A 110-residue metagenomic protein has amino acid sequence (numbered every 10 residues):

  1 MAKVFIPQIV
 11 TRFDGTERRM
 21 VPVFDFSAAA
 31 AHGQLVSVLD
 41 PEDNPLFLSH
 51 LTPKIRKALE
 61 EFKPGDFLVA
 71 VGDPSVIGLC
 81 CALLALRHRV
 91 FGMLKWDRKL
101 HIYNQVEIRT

Functional and structural regions predicted by a protein language model:
M1-D66, A82-T110: Long, low-complexity, Lys/Arg-enriched
L59, D73-S75: Short, structured coil/loop segments at alpha-helix boundaries
F67-G72: Acidic beta-strand-to-loop metal/phosphate-binding motif
S75-C81: Short, well-ordered alpha-helical microsegments
